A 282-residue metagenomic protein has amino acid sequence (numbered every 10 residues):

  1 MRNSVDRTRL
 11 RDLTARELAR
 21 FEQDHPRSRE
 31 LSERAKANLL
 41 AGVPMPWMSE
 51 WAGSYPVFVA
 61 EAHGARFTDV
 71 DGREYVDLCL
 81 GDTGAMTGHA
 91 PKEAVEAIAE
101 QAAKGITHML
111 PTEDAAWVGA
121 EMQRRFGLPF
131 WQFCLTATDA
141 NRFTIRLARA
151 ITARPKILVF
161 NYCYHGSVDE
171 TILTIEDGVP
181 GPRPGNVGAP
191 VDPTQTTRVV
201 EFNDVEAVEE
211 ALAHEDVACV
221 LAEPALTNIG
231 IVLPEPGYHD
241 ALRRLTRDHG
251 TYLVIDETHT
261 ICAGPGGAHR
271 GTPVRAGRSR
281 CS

Functional and structural regions predicted by a protein language model:
R2-N3, E74-R154: Glycine-rich loop-to-alpha-helix module at the N-terminal edge of alpha/beta enzyme cores
L10-E61: Active-site-adjacent loop/helix segments that line or gate small-molecule/cofactor pockets in enzymes
A15, V76-C79, L221-L226: Short beta-strands and strand-loop turn motifs
P56-L78: Active-site and channel-lining beta-strand-loop segments that bind or position nucleotide-derived/phosphorylated
E93-E96, R149-R154, L173-G181, G237-A241 (+1 more regions): A glycine- and small-aliphatic-rich helix-loop capping segment at beta-alpha/alpha-beta transitions that lines
W117-C219: PLP-dependent aspartate aminotransferase-fold enzymes
P190-P193, R198-S282: Conserved PLP-enzyme active-site core in the AAT-like
